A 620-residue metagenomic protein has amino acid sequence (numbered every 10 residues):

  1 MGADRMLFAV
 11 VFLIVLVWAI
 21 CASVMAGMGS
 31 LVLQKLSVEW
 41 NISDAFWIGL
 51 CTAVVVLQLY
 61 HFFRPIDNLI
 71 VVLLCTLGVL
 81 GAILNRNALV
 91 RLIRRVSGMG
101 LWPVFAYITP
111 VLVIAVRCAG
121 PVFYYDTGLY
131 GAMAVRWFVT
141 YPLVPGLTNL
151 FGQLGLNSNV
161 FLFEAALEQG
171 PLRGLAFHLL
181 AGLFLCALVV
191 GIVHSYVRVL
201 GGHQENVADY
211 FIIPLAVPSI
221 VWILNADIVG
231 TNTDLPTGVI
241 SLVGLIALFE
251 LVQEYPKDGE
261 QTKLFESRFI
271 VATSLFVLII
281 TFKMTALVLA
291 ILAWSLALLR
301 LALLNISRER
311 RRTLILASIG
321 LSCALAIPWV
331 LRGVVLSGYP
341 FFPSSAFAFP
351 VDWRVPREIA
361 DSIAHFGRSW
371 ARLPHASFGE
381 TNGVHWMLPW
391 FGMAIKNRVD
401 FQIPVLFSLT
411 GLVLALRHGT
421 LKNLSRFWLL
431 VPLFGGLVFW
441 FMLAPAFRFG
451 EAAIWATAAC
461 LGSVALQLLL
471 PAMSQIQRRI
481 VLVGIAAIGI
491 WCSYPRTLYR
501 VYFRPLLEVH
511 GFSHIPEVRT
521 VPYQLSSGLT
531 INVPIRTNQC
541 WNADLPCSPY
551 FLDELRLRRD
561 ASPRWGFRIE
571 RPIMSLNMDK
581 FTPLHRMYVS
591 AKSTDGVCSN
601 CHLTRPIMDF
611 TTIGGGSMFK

Functional and structural regions predicted by a protein language model:
M1-G2, I395, V399, T420-F427 (+3 more regions): C-terminal luminal/periplasmic domains and tails of membrane-associated envelope-modifying transferases
M1-R95, W440: Membrane-embedded, hydrophobic transmembrane alpha-helices
G27, L31, A88, F184-G202 (+1 more regions): Hydrophobic, aromatic-rich transmembrane alpha-helices and their immediate juxtamembrane boundary segments
V56-H61, N225, R268-S295, L321-A324 (+2 more regions): Membrane-interface alpha helices of multi-pass inner-membrane proteins
A82-N87, R91, G98, L289-S322 (+2 more regions): Perimembrane helix-loop-helix junctions
I108, Q204-I220, S241, R268-S274 (+1 more regions): Transmembrane alpha-helix segments characteristic of polytopic inner-membrane glycan-assembly/cell-envelope
L112-I213, I228-G230: Active-site lumenal/periplasmic loops and adjacent helix-entry segments of GT-C-fold, multi-pass membrane
A119-V122, F163, L299, I315-A394 (+1 more regions): Membrane-lumen/periplasm interface segments of specific transmembrane helices in polyprenyl phosphate-linked
